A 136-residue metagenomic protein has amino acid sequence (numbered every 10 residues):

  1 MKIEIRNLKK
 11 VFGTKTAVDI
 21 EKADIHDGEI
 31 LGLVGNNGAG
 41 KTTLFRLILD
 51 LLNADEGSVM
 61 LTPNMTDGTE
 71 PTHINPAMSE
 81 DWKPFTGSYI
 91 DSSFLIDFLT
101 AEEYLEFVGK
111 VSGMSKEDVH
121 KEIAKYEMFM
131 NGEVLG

Functional and structural regions predicted by a protein language model:
I3, A17-D19, K83: Conserved structural motif at the start of ABC-family nucleotide-binding domains
E21-G32: Pre-Walker A (P-loop) beta-loop-beta motif of ABC nucleotide-binding domains
G32, E80, P84-D91, E106: ABC nucleotide-binding domain signature
V34-N36: The feature captures the beta-strand-to-loop junction immediately N-terminal to the Walker
L49: Helix-to-loop junction immediately C-terminal to a conserved catalytic motif
G57-K83: Conserved ABC transporter NBD signature motif
E106, K110, E117-V134: Conserved ABC ATPase "signature" region
